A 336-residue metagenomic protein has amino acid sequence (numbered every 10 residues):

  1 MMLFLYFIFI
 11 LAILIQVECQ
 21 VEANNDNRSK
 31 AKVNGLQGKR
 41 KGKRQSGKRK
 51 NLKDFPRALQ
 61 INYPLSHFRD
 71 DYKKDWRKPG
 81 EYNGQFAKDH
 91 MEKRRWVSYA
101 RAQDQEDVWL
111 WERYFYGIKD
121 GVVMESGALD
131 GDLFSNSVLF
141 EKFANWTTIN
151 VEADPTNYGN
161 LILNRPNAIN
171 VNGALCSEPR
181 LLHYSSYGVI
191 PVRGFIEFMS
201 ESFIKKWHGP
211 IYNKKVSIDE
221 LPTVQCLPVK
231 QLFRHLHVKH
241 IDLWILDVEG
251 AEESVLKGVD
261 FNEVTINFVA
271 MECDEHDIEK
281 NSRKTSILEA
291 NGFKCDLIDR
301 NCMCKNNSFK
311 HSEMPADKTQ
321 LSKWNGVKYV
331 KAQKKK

Functional and structural regions predicted by a protein language model:
M1-I8: Classical eukaryotic N-terminal signal peptides for Sec-dependent ER targeting/secretion, especially the positively
I8-L11, I15-K336: Phosphate/nucleotide-binding beta-alpha loop and adjacent structural elements of enzyme active sites
